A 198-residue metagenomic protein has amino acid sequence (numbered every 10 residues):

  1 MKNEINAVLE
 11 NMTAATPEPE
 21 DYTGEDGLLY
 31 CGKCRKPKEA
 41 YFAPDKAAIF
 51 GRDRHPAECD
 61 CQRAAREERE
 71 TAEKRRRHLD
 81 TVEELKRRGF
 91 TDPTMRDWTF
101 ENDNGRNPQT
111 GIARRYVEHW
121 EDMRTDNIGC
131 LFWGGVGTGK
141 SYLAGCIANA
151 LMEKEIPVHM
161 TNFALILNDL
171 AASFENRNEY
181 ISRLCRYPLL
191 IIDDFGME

Functional and structural regions predicted by a protein language model:
M1-N107: A short, basic N-terminal segment
R88-F90, R96, N102-C130: Pre-Walker A (pre-P-loop) alpha-helix and adjacent loop at the N terminus of AAA/AAA+ ATPase modules, a conserved
D103, A144, N162, D193: Conserved RecA-like P-loop NTPase ATPase core
R124-A144: Walker A/P-loop nucleotide-binding motif
N127-L131, P157-V158, L189: Residue-level preference for the first positions of well-ordered beta-strands
N149-M160: Post-Walker A helix-loop "phosphate-sensing" segment adjacent to the P-loop in P-loop NTPases
M160-N168: A short hydrophobic beta-strand->loop->alpha-helix junction that borders the nucleotide-binding pocket of P-loop NTPases
A171-E198: Conserved nucleotide-sensing/catalytic segment adjacent to the nucleotide-binding pocket in NTP-handling enzymes
